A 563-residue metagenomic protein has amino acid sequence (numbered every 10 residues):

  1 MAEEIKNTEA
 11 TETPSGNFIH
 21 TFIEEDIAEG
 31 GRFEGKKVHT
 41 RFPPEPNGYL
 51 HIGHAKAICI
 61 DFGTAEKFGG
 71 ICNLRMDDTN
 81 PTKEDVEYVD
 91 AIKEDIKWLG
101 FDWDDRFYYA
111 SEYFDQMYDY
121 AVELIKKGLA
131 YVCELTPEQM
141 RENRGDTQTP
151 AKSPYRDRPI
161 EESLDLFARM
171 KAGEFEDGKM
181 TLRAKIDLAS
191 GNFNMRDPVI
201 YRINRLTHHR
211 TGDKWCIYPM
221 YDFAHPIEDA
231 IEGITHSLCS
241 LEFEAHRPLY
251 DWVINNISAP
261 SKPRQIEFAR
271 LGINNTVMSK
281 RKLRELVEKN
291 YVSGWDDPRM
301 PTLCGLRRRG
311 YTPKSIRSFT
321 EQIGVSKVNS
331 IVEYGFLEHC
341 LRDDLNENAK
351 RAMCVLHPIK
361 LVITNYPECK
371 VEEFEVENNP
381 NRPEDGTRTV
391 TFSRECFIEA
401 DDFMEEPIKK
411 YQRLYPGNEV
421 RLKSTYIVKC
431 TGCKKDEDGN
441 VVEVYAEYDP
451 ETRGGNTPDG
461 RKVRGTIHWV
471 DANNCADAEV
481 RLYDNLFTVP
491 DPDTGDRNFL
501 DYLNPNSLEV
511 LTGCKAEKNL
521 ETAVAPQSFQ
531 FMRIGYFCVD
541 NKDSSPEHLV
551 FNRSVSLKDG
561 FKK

Functional and structural regions predicted by a protein language model:
M1-P14, K563: Basic/polar N-terminal segments that are highly enriched at the extreme N-terminus, encompassing both cleavable
P14-E24, A28-K93, H208-S240: N-terminal catalytic cores of NTP/NDP-binding nucleotidyl/phosphoryl-transfer enzymes
P43-P46, R75-K83, D105-D115, E138 (+5 more regions): Conserved short loop/turn motifs at secondary-structure junctions
L74, D78-N80, V86, E123-L283 (+4 more regions): Active-site cores that bind ATP or allylic diphosphates and position pyrophosphate for catalysis
Y88-D115, Y120-A121, G128-Y131: A glycine-rich helix N-cap at a beta->alpha junction
F243-R247, D251-V253, K314-R317, E321-G324 (+1 more regions): Core subunits and conserved enzymes of cellular information-processing and envelope-translocation systems across
S261-C340, D344: Long, charged, mostly alpha-helical binding arms that flank functional sites
